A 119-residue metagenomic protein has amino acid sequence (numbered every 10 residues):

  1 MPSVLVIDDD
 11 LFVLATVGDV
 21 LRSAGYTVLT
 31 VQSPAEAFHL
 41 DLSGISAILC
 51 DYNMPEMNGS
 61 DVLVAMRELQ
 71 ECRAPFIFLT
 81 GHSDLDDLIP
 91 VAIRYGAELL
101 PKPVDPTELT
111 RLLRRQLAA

Functional and structural regions predicted by a protein language model:
D10-L14: Short acidic/polar segment at the start of the alpha1 helix of CheY-like receiver
A15-D19, S23: Charged docking surfaces used in two-component/phosphorelay signaling
T30-A47: Acidic, metal-coordinating helix/loop segments flanking the phosphotransfer/catalytic sites of two-component signaling
G44, Q70-F76: His-Asp phosphorelay/catalytic-motif detector in bacterial-type signaling
D51, T80: Active-site residues of response regulator receiver
M54: Receiver (REC) domain active-site loop signature in two-component systems and cognate sites in sensor histidine kinases
Y95, V104-L113: C-terminal output helix
